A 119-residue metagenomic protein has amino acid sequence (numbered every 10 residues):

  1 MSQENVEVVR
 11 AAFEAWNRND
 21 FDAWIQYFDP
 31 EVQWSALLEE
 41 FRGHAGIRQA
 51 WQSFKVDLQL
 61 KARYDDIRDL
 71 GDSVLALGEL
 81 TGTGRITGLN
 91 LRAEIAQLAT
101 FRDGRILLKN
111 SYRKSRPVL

Functional and structural regions predicted by a protein language model:
M1-Q26, V118-L119: Short, low-complexity N-terminal intrinsically disordered segments enriched in polar/charged residues
D22-D72: A solvent-exposed, acidic/Ser-Thr-rich amphipathic alpha-helical stretch
F28, L80-G82, Q97, Y112-R113: Short beta-strand segments enriched in hydrophobic/aromatic residues within well-folded beta-rich domains
Q59-R63, N90-Q97: Short, surface-exposed coil-to-beta transition loops
G71-L80: A short hydrophobic beta-strand element
T81-R92: Short, cysteine-centered beta-strand-loop-beta hairpins and adjacent loop/turn segments enriched in charged/polar
E94-L119: Short beta-strand edge/turn micro-motifs at domain boundaries
